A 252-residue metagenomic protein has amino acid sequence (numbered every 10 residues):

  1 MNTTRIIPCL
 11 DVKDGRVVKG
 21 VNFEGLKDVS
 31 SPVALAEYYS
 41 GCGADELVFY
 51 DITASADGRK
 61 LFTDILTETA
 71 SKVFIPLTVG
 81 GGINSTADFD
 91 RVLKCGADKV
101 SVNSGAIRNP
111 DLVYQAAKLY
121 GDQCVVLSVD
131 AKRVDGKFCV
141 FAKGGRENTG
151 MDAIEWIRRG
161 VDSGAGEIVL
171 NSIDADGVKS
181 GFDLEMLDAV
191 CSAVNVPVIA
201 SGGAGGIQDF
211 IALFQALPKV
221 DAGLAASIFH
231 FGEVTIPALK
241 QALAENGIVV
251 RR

Functional and structural regions predicted by a protein language model:
R5-C9, E46, F74-T78, K99-S101 (+5 more regions): Structural preference for beta-strand elements that scaffold enzyme active sites
D11, Y39, L47, V79 (+6 more regions): Conserved, mostly hydrophobic/aromatic
V12-D14, V18-K19, A97-L170, D174-A175: Conserved anion-binding
E46-D64, S104, V169-S180: Glycine-rich, proline-tolerant flexible connector loops at the mouths of alpha/beta enzymes
T53, F62-Y120: Glycine/small-residue-rich loop that forms an oxyanion/phosphate-binding "nest" at active or ligand-binding sites
D57-T78, Y114-D130, S180-G205, G247-I248: Alpha-helix-loop-beta-strand connector modules within alpha/beta enzyme cores
L77-G96, E185-V220: Catalytic cores of alpha/beta
V113-L119, F214-R252: C-terminal helical cap(s) of enzyme catalytic domains, especially alpha/beta-barrels
